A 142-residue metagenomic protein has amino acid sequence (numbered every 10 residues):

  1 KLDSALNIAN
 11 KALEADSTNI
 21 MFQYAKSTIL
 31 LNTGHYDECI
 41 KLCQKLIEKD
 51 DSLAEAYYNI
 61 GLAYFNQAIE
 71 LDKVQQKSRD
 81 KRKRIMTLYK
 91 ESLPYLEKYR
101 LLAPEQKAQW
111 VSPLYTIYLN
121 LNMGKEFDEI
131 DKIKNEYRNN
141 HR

Functional and structural regions predicted by a protein language model:
A12, K45-L46, K98-Y99, K134: Canonical positions in the second alpha-helix
A15, K49, L102-A103, Y137: Structural marker of alpha-solenoid helical repeat scaffolds
N19, L53, Q106-K107: Residue-level recognition of tetratricopeptide repeat
F22, A56, Q109-W110: TPR alpha-solenoid repeat register
K26, I60, Q67, P113-L114: Structural register within alpha-helical repeat arrays
N32-G34, G61, N66-K77, N120-G124: Short coil/turn linking the two alpha-helices of tandem helical-hairpin repeats
F65-K98: Short coil/linker segments at helix-helix boundaries
